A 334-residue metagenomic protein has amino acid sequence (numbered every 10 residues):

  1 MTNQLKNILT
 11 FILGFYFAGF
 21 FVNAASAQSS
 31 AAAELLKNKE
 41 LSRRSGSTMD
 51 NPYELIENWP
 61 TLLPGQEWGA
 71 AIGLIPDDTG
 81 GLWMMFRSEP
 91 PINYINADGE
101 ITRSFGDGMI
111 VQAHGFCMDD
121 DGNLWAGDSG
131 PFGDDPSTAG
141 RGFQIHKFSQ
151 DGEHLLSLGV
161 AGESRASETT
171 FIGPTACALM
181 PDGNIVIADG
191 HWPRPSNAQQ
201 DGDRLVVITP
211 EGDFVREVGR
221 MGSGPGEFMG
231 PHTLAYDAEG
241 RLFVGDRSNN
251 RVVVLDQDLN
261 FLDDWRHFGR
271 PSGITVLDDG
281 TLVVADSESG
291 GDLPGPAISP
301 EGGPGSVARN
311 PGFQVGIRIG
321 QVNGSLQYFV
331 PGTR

Functional and structural regions predicted by a protein language model:
M1-I12: Bacterial N-terminal signal peptides that target proteins for export
T10-N23: Bacterial N-terminal signal peptides
Q28-R334: Eukaryotic scaffold repeat domains enriched in small/polar residues
